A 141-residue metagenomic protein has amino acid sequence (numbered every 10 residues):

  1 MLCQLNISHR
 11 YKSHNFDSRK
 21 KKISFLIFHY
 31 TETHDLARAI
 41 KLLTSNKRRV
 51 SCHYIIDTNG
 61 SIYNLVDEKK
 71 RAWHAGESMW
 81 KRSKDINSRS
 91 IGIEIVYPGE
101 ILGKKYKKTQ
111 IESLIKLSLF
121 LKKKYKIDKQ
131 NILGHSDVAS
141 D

Functional and structural regions predicted by a protein language model:
L2-K126, Q130: Active-site-adjacent loop/helix surface patches within enzyme catalytic domains that shape the substrate-binding cleft
I127-D141: Acidic/histidine-rich, metal-coordinating catalytic segments
